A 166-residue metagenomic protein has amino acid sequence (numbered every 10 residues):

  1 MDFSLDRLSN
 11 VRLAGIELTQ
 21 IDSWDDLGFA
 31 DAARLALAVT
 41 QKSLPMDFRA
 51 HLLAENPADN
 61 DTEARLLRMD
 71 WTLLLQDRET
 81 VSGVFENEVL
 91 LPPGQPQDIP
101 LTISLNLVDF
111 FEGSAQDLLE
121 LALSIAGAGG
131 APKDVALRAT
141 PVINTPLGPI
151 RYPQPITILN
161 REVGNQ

Functional and structural regions predicted by a protein language model:
M1-Q166: Extracellular/lumenal and peripheral-membrane lipid-interaction modules
